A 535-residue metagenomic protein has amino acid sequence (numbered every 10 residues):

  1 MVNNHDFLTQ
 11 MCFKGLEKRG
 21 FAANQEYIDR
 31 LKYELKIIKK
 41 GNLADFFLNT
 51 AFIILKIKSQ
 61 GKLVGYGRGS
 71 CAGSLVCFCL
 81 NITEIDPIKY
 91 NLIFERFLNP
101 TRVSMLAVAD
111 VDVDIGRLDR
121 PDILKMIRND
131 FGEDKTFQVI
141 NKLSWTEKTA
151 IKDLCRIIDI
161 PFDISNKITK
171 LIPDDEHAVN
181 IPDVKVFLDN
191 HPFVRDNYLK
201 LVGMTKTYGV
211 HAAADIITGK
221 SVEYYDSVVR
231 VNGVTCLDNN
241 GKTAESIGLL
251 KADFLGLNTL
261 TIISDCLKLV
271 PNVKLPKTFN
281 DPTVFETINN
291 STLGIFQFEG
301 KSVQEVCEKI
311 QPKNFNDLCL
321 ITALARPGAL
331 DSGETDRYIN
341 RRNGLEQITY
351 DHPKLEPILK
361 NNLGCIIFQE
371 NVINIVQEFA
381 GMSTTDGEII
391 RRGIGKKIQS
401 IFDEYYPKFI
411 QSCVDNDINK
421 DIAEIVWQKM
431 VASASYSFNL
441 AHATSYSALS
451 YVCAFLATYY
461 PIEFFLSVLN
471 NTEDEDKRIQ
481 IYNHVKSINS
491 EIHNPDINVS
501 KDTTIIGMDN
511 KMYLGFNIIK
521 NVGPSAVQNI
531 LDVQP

Functional and structural regions predicted by a protein language model:
M1-P535: Noncatalytic, beta-rich nucleic-acid-contacting surfaces in large DNA/RNA-processing enzymes
